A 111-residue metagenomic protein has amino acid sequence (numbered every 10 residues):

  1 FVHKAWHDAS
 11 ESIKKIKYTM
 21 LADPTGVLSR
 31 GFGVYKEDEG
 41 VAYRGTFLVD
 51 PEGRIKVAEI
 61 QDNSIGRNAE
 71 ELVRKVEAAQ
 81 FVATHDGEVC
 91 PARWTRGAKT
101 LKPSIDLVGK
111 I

Functional and structural regions predicted by a protein language model:
F1-I111: Chalcogenol-based redox active-site neighborhoods
